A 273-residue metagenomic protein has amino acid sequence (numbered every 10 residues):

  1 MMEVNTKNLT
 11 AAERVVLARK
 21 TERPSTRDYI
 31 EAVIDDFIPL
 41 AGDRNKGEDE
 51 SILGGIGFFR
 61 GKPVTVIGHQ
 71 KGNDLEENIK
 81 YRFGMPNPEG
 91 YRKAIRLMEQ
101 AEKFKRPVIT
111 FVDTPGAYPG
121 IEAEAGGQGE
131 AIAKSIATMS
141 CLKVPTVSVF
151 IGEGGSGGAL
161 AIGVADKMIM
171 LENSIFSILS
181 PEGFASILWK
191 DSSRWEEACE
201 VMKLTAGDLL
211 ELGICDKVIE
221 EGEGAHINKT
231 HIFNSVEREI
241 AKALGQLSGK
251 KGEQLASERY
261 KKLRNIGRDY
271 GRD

Functional and structural regions predicted by a protein language model:
M1-S186, K190-S193, E200-D273: Terminal-region recognition feature
